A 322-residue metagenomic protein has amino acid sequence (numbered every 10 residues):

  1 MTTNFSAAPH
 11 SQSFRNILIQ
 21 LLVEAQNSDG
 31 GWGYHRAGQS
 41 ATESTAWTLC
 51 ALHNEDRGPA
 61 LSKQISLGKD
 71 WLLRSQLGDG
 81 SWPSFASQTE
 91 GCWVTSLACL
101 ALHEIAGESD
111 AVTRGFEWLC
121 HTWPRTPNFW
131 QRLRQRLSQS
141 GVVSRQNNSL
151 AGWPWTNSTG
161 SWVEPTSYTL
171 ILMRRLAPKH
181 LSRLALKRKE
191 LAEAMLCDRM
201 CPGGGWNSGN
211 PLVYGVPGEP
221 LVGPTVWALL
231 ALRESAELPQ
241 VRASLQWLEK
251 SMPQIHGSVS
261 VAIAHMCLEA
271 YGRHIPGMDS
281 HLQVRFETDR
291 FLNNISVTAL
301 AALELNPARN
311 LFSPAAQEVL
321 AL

Functional and structural regions predicted by a protein language model:
M1-N16, G33-L67, G78-E117, H121-A194 (+3 more regions): An alpha-helical repeat/solenoid feature that recognizes helix-turn-helix modules
R15-A25, D29: A short helix->beta-strand "capping" segment at the edge of beta-propeller domains
W71-S75: Positively charged
